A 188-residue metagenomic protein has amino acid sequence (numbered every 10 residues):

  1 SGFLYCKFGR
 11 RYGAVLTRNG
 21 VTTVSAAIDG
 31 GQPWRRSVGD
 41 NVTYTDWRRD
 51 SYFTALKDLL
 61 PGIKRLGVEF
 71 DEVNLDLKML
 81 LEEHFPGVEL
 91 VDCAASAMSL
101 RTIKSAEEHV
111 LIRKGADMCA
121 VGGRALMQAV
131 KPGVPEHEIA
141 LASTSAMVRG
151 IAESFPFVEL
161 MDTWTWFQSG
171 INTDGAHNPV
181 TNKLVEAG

Functional and structural regions predicted by a protein language model:
S1-D58, V121-G122, F155: N-terminal accessory/capping or targeting/presequence segment of soluble
C6-R10, V15-G20, L60-G62, M161 (+1 more regions): Acidic/histidine-enriched ion/cofactor-binding microenvironments in catalytic or ligand-binding pockets
A27-I28, D71, A94, G170: Anionic group-transfer/hydrolysis microenvironments
G30, R48, A97, V130 (+1 more regions): Residue-level detector of flexible, active-site-proximal loop/helix-junction positions within diverse enzyme catalytic
G39-D40, E82-P86, K183-L184: Short, solvent-exposed amphipathic alpha-helical segments in soluble enzyme and RNA/protein-processing domains
D46-W47, D71-E72, N172: Short, surface-exposed acidic/glycine-rich loop or hinge patches that mediate macromolecular interfaces
S51-E159: Flexible, acidic/His-enriched mid-domain "rim/lid" segments that flank
